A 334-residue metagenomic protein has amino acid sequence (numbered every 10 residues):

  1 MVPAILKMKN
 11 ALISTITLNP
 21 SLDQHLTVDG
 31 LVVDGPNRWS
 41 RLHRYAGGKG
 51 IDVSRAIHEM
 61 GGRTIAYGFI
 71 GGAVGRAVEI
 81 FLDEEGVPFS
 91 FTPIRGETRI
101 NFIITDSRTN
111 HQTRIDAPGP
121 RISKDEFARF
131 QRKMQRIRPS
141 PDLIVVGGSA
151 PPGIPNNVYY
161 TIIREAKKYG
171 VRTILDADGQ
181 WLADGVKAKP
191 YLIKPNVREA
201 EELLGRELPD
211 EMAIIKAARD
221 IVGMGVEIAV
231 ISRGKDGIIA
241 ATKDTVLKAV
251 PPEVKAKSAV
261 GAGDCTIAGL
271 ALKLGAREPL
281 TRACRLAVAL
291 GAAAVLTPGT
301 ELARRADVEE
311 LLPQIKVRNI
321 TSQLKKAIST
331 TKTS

Functional and structural regions predicted by a protein language model:
V2-Y67, G75-A77, K255-A256, T321-S334: Glycine-rich phosphate/adenosyl-contacting loop at the front of the ribokinase-like
A11, T98-I100, D236-I238: Change "...and in nucleic-acid phosphodiester-cleaving endonucleases..." to "...and in nucleic-acid processing enzymes
L12-S14, T113, D142-L143, I228: Structural motif
G35, H58-D142, E310-S334: Conserved N-terminal subdomain of the carbohydrate kinase-like
H58, Y160-K167, R219-V222: Surface-exposed amphipathic alpha-helices with a cationic face
L143-I214: Conserved beta-alpha-beta core of the PfkB/ribokinase-like small-molecule kinase fold
K168, A183, E211-S334: Conserved phosphate-binding/catalytic region of the ribokinase-like
